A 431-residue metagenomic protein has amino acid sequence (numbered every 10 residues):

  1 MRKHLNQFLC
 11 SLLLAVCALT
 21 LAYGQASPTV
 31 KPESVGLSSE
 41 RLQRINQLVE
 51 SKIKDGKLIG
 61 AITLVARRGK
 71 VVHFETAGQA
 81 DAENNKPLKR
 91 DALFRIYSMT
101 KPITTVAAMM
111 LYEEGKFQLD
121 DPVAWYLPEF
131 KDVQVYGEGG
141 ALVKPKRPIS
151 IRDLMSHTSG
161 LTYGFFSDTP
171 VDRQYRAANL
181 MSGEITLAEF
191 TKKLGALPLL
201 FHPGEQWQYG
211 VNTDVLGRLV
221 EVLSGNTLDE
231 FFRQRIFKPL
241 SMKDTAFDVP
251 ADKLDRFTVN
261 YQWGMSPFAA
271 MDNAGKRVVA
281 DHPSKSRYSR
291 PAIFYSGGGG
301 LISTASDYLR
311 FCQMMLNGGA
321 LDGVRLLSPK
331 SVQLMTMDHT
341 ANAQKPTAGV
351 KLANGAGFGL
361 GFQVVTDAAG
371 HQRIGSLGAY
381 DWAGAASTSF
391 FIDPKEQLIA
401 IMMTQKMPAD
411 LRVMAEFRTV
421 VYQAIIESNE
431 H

Functional and structural regions predicted by a protein language model:
M1-L12: Bacterial N-terminal signal peptides that target proteins for export
C10-A22: Bacterial N-terminal signal peptides
V30-I96, K116-Q118, D132-E138, L411: Short, conserved catalytic-motif segment at the N-terminal edge
S38, K101, T304: Short, conserved phosphate/pyrophosphate- and ester-handling motifs at nucleotide-, phospho-/glycolipid
Q43-E50, G69-F74, F94-V123, T213-E221 (+2 more regions): Active-site SXXK
V133-G375: Short, surface-exposed loop or secondary-structure junction motifs that flank catalytic or metal-binding residues
F390-F391, Q397-K406: Short, well-ordered beta-strand elements
P408-E430: Generic C-terminus detector
